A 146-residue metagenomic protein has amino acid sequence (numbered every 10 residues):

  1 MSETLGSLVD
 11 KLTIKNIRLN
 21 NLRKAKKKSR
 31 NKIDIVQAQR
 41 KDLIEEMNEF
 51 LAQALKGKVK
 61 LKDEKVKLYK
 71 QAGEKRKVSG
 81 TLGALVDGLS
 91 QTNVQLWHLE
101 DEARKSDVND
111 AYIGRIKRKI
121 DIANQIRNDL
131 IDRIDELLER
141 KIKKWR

Functional and structural regions predicted by a protein language model:
M1-R146: Anionic, Ser/Thr-rich low-complexity intrinsically disordered regions
